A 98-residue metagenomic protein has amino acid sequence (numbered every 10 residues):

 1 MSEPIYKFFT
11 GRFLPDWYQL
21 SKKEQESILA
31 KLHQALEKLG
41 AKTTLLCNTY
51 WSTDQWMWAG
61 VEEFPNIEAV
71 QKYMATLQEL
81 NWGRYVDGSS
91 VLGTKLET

Functional and structural regions predicted by a protein language model:
M1-M57, P65-Q71, A75, G93-T98: Short S/T/G/P-rich N-terminal loop/turn motif that feeds into the first structured element of a domain
G60: Conserved, mostly hydrophobic/aromatic
A75-W82: Short, surface-exposed basic-aromatic patches at helix termini and helix-loop junctions that form
W82-T94: Conserved short beta-strand edge segments in small beta-sheet-based binding/regulatory domains
